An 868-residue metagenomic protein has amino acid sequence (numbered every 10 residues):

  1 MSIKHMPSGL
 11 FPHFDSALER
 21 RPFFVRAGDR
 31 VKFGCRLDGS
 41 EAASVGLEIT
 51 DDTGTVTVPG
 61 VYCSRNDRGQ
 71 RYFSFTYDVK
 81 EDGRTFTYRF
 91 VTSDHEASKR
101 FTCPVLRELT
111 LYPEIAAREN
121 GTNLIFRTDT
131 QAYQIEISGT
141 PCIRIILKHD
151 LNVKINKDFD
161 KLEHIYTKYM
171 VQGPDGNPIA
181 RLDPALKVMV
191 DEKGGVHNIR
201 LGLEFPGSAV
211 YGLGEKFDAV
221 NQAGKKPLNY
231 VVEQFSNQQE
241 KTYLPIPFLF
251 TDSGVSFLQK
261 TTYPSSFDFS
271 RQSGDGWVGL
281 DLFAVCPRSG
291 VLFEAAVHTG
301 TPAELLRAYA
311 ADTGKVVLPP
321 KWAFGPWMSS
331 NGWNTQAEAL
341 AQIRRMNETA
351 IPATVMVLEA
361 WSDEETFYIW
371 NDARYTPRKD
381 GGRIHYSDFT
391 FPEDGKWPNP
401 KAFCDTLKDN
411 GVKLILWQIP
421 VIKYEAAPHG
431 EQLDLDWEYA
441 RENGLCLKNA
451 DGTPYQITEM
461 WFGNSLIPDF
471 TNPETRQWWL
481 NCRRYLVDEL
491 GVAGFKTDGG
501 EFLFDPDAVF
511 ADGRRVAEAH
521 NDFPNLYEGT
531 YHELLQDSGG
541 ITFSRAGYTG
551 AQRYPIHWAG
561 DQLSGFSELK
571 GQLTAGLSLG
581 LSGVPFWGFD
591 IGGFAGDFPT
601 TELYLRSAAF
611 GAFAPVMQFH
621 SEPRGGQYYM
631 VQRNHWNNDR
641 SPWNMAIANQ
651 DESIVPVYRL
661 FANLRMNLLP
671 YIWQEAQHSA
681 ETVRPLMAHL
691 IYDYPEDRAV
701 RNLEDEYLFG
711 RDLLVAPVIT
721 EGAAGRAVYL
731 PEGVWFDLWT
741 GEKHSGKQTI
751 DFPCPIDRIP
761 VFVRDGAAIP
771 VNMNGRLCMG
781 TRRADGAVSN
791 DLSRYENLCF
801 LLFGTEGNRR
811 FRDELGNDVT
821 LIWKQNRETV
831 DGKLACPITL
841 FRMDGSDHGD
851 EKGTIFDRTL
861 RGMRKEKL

Functional and structural regions predicted by a protein language model:
M1-L151, E851-I855, R861, K865-L868: Glycan-association/targeting regions that enable binding to alpha-glucans and other polysaccharides
D38-A42, T349, K833-A835: Short solvent-exposed strand-capping/beta-turn motif centered on an Asx-Ser/Thr pair
P104-K321, S330-G332, Q336, I343-E348 (+2 more regions): Catalytic and substrate-binding clefts that recognize carbohydrates or anionic sugar/phosphate headgroups
V255-F257, P264-F267, G332-Q336, S362-Y368 (+15 more regions): Flexible loop/turn segments at secondary-structure boundaries
V317-D512: Aromatic-lined carbohydrate-binding/catalytic grooves of carbohydrate-active enzymes
F324-S329, V357-E359, V412-E425, K496-T497 (+2 more regions): Aromatic-lined carbohydrate-recognition surfaces of secreted/lumenal glycan-active proteins
D405, Y554-L573, A595, I672: Catalytic nucleotidyl-transfer cores of nucleotide-processing enzymes
E533-L534, G539-I541, G547-H557, L579-F589 (+2 more regions): Catalytic core of carbohydrate-active enzymes
